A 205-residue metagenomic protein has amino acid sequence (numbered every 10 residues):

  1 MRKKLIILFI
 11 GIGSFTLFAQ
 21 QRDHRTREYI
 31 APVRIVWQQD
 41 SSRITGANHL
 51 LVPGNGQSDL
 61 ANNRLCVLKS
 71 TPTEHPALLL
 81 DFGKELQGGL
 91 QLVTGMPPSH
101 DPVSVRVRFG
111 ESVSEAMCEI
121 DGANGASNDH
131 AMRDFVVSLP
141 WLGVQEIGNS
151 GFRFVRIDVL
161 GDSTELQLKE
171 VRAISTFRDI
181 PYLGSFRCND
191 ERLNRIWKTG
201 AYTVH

Functional and structural regions predicted by a protein language model:
M1-R22: Bacterial Sec-dependent N-terminal signal peptides
Q20-H205: Extracellular/oxidizing-compartment recognition motifs
